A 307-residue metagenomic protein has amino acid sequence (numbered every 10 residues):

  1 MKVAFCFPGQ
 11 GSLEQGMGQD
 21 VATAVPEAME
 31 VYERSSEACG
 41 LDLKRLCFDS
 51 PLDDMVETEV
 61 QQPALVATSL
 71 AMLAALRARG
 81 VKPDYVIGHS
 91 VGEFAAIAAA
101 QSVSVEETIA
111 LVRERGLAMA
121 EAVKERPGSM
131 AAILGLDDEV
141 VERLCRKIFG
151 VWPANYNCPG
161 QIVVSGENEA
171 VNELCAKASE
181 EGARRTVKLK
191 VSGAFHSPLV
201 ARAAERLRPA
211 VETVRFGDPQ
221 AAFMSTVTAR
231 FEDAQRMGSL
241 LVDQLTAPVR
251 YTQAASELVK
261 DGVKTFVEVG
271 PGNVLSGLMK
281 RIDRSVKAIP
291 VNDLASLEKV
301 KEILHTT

Functional and structural regions predicted by a protein language model:
M1-V140, R185, L189, T265-A295: FabD-like malonyl-/acyl-CoA
Q10-L13, E37-C39, A100-S239, D243-P248: Alpha/beta catalytic cores of group-transfer enzymes, especially the acyltransferase/condensing modules of polyketide
A22-T23, I148, S179-E181, R281-R284 (+1 more regions): Short, solvent-exposed amphipathic alpha-helical segments in soluble enzyme and RNA/protein-processing domains
R77, S179, V259-G262: Non-catalytic positions within long, well-ordered alpha-helices that form the structural scaffold/packing of enzyme
A203, I303-H305: Post-His helix in hydrolase/transferase enzymes
T246-V263: A short, acidic, amphipathic alpha-helical segment used as a generic capping/interface helix at domain edges
L297-I303: Short, charged, surface-exposed secondary-structure boundary motifs
